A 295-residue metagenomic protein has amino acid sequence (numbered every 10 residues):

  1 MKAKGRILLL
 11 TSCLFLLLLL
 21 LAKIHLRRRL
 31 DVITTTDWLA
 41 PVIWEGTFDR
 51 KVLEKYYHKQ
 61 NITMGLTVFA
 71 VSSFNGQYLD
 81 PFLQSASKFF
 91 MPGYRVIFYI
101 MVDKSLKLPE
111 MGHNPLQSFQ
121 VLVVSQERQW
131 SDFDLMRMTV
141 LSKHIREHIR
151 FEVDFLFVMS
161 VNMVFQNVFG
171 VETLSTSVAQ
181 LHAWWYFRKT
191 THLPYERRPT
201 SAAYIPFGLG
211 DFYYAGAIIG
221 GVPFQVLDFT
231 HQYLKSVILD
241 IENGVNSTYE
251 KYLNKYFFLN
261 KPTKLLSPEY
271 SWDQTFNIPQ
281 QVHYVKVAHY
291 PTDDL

Functional and structural regions predicted by a protein language model:
K2-F133, H144-F151, D294: N-terminal anchoring/stem segment of glycosyltransferases
L66, A86, F98, L141 (+2 more regions): Structural signal for hydrophobic/aromatic residues that build the beta-strand cores of folded beta-sheet domains
L79-L83, M111-P115, L135-M136, F169-E172 (+3 more regions): Short coil/turn segments at secondary-structure boundaries
M101-K107, N162-M163, Y270-S271: Short, polar loop motifs at secondary-structure junctions
S125-V158, N246-F257: A conserved donor-nucleotide-binding helix/loop in the catalytic core of Leloir-type glycosyltransferases
M138-K189: GT-A fold catalytic core of metal-dependent nucleotide-sugar glycosyltransferases, centered on the diacidic
F169, Q180-L193, G216-Q232: Acidic, glycine-rich loop-and-strand cores that form catalytic or ligand-binding grooves in diverse globular domains
S201-T292: Catalytic core and acceptor-binding pocket of nucleotide-sugar-dependent glycosyltransferases
